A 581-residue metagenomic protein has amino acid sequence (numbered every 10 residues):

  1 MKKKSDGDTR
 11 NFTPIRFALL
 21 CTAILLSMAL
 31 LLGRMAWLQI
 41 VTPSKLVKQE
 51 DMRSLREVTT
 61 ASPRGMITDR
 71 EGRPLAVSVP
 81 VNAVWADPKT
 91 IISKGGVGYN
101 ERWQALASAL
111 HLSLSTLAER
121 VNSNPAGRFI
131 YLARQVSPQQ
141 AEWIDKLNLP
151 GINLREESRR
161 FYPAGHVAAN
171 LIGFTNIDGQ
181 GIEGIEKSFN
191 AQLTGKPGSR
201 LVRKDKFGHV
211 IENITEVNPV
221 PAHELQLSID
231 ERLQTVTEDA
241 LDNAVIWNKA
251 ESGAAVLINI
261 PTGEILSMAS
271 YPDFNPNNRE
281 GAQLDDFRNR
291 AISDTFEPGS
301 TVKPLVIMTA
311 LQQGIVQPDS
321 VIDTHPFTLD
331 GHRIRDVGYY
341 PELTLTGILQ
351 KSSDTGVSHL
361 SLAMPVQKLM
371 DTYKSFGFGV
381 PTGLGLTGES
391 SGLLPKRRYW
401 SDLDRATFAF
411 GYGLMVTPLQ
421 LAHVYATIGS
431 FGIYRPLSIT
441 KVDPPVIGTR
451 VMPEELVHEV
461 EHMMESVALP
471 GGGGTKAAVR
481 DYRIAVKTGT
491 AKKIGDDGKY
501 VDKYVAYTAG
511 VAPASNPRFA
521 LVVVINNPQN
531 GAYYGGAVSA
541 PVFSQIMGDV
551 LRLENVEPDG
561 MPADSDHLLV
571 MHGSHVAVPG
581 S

Functional and structural regions predicted by a protein language model:
M1-R279, Q367-G379, G388, D496-Y500 (+2 more regions): Periplasmic/cell-envelope proteins involved in peptidoglycan metabolism and beta-lactam response
A76, K204-I214, A255, N259-S300 (+3 more regions): Beta-lactam-recognizing serine transpeptidase/beta-lactamase-like catalytic domain environment
